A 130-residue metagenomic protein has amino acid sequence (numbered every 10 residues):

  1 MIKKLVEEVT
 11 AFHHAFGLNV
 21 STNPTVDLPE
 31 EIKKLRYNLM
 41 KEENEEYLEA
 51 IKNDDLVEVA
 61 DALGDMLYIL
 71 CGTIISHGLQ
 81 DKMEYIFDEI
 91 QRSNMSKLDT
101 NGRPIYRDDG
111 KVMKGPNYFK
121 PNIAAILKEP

Functional and structural regions predicted by a protein language model:
M1-P130: Flexible "arm" and connector segments at domain edges
